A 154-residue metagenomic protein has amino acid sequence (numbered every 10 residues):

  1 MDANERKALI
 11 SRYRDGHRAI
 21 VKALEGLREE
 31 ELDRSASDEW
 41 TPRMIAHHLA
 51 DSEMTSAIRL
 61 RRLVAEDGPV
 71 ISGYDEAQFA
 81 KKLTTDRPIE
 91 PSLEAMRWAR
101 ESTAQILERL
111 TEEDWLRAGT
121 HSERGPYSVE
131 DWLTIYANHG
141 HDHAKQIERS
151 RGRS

Functional and structural regions predicted by a protein language model:
D2-A8, A19, L27-R28, Y74-D75 (+3 more regions): General structural signal for secondary-structure boundaries
D2-E29, D51-I58, R62, I135-N138: Alpha-helical bundle segments that constitute or directly flank the non-heme di-iron/ferroxidase center
A3-R14, E39-A46, I89-L93, E130-L133: Amphipathic, non-membrane alpha-helical segments in soluble helical-bundle scaffolds
N4-R12, R34, E66-P69, L83-R87 (+2 more regions): Solvent-exposed interaction patches of small proteins and small membrane subunits
R12, G16, A23, A80-R117 (+1 more regions): Acidic/histidine-rich alpha-helical segments that form the ligand environment of transition-metal centers
E31-A77, A104, E112-S154: Short, contiguous alpha-helical
